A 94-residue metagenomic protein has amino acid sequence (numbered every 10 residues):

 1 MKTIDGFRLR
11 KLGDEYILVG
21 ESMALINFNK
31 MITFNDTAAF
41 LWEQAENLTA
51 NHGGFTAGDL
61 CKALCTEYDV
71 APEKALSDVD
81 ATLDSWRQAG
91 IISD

Functional and structural regions predicted by a protein language model:
M1-E43: Acidic, low-complexity/disordered tracts enriched in E/D and polar residues
K30-D94: Long, charge-rich, low-complexity alpha-helical segments
